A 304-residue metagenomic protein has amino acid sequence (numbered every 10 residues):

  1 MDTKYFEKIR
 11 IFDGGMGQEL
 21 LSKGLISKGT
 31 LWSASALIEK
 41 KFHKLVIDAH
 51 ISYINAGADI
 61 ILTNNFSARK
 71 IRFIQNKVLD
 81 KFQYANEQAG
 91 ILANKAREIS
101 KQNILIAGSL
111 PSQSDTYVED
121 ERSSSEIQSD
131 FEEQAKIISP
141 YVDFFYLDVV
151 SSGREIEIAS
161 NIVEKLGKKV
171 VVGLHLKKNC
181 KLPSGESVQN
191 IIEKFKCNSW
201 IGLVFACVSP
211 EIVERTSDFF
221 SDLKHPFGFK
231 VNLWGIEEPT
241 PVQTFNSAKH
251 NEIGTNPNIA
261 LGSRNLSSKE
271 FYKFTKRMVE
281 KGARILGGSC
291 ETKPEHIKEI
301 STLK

Functional and structural regions predicted by a protein language model:
M1-K304: Domain-level signal for soluble alpha/beta catalytic cores
